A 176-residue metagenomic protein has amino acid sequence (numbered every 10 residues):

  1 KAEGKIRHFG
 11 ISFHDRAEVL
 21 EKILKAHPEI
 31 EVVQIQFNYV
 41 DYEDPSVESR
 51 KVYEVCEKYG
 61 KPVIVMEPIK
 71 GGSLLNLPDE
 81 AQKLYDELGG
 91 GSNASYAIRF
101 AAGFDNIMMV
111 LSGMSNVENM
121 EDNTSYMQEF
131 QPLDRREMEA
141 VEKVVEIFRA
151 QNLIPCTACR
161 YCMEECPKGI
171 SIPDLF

Functional and structural regions predicted by a protein language model:
K1, D15-P28: Distinct, well-ordered alpha-helical segments
A2-F9, P62: Short beta-strand/loop segments at the ligand-binding rim of alpha/beta enzyme cores
R7-I11, M109-L111: Short catalytic-loop micro-motif centered on adjacent basic/acidic residues
S12-R16, I35-V40, M66-G71, S115: Active-site beta-loop-alpha junctions enriched in small/polar residues
E21-K22, E43-S46, L75-L77, D122-N123: Short, well-ordered secondary-structure micro-motifs
E29, K51-F176: Structured C-terminal cap/extension of enzyme domains
I30-D44, G89-G91: Acidic, His- and aromatic-enriched active-site or binding-groove loops in soluble protein domains that engage sugars
D41-V47, V144-V145: Short, charged, surface-exposed secondary-structure boundary motifs
